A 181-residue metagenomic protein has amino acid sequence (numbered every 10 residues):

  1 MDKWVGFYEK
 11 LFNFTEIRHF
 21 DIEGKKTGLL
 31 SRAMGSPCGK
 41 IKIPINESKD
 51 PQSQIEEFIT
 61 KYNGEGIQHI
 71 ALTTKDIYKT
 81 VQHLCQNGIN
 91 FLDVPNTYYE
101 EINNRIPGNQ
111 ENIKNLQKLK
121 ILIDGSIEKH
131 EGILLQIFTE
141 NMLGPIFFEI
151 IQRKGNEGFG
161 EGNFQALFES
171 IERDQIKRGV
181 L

Functional and structural regions predicted by a protein language model:
M1-E16, K26-L181: Glyoxalase I/VOC metalloenzyme domain signal
H19: A short acidic/basic microdomain associated with nuclease active sites
